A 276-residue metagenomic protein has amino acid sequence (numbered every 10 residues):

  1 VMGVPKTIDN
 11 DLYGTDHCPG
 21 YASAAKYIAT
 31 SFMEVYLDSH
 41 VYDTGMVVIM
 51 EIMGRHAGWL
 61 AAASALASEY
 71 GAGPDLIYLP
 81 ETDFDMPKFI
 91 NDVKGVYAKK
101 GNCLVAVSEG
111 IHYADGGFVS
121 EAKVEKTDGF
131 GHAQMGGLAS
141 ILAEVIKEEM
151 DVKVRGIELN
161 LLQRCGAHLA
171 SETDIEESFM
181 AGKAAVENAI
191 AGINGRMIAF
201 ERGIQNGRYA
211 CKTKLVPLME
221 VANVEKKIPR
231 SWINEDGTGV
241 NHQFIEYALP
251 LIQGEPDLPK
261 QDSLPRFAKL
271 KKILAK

Functional and structural regions predicted by a protein language model:
M2, C18-R155: Accessory alpha-helical/coil subdomains and C-terminal extensions that flank or cap enzyme catalytic cores
V4-N10, E81-F84, E109-I111, L159-L162 (+1 more regions): Short, ordered loop/turn segments at secondary-structure junctions
D9-H17: Glycine-rich, charge-decorated loop segments at or immediately adjacent to ligand/cofactor-binding or catalytic sites
D16, S31, E69, A189 (+1 more regions): Amphipathic, positively biased hydrophobic alpha-helical segments used for protein targeting and membrane insertion
A122-K276: C-terminal non-catalytic interaction/assembly regions of soluble proteins
